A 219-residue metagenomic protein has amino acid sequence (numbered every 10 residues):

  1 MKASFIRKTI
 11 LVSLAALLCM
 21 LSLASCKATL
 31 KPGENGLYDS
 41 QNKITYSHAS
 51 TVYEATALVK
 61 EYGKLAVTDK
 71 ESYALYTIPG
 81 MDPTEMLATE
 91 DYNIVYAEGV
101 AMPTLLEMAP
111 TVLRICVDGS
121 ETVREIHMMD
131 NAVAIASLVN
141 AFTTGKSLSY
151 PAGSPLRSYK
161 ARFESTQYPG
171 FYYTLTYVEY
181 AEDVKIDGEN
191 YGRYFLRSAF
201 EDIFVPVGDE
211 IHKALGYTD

Functional and structural regions predicted by a protein language model:
M1-Y38, K43: Gram-positive cell-envelope targeting signals
K27-D219: Function-determining sites in protein domains
